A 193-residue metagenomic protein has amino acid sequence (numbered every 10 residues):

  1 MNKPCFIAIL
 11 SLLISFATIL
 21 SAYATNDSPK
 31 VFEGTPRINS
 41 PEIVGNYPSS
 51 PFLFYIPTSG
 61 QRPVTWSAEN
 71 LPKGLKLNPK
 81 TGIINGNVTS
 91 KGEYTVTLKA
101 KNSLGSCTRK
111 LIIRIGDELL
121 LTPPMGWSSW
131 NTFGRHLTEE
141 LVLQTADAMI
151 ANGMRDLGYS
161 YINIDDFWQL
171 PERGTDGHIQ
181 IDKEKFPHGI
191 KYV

Functional and structural regions predicted by a protein language model:
T25-P36: Proline/serine/threonine-rich low-complexity linkers at boundaries of modular beta-sandwich domains
P36-P63: Solvent-exposed, low-complexity, repeat-rich "mucin-like" stalks and linkers
R62-K73: Change to "...patches in solvent-exposed regions of secreted, membrane-anchored, or virion-exposed structural
K73-S90: Strand-loop-strand motifs at the edges of beta-sheets in extracellular beta-sandwich domains
G105-D117: C-terminal edge beta-strand
R114-E140: An acidic-aromatic substrate-binding cleft motif
N131, T145-V193: Aromatic-lined carbohydrate-binding/catalytic grooves of carbohydrate-active enzymes
